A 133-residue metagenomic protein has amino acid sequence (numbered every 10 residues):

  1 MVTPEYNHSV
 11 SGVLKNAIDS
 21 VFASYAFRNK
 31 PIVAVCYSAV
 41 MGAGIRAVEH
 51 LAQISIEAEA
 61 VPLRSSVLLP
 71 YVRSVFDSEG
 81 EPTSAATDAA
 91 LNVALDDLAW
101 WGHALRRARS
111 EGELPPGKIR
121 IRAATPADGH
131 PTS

Functional and structural regions predicted by a protein language model:
M1-E59: Helix-loop-strand module that forms the ligand-binding subsite of alpha/beta enzymes
V61-S133: Glycine-rich phosphate/pyrophosphate-binding loop and the adjoining helix
